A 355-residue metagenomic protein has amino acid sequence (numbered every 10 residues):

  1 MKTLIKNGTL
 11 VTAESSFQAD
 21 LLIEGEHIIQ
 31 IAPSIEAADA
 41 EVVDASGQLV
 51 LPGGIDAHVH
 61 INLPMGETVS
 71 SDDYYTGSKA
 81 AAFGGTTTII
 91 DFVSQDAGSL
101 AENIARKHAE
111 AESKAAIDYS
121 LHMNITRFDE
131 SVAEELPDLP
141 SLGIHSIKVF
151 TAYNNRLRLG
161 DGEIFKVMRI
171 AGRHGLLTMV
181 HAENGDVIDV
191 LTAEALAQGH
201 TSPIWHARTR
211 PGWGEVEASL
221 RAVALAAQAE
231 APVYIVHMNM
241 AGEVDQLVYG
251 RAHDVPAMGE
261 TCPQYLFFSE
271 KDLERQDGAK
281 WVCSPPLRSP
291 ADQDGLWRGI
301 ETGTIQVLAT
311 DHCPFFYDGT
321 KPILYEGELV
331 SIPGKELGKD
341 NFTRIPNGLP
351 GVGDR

Functional and structural regions predicted by a protein language model:
M1-L4, T9-P52: Histidine-rich, glycine-flanked metal-binding segment
G8, E26, G47, H58 (+8 more regions): Divalent metal-coordination and catalytic microenvironments
S46-K114, S131: Metal-associated gating/positioning segment near the N- to mid-region
T86-T88, I117, H145, Q306: Short acidic/polar active-site loop segments enriched in Thr and Asp
I89-D91, S120-M123, P232-H237: Short catalytic-loop micro-motif centered on adjacent basic/acidic residues
A101-I117, F165-V180: Alpha-helix-loop-beta-strand connector modules within alpha/beta enzyme cores
E134-L308: Histidine/acidic residue-rich metal-binding segments in metalloenzymes
T201-E230, E301-T302, V307-L308, C313-R355: His/Asp/Glu-enriched, well-ordered alpha-helical/loop segment that forms or immediately abuts the divalent-metal
